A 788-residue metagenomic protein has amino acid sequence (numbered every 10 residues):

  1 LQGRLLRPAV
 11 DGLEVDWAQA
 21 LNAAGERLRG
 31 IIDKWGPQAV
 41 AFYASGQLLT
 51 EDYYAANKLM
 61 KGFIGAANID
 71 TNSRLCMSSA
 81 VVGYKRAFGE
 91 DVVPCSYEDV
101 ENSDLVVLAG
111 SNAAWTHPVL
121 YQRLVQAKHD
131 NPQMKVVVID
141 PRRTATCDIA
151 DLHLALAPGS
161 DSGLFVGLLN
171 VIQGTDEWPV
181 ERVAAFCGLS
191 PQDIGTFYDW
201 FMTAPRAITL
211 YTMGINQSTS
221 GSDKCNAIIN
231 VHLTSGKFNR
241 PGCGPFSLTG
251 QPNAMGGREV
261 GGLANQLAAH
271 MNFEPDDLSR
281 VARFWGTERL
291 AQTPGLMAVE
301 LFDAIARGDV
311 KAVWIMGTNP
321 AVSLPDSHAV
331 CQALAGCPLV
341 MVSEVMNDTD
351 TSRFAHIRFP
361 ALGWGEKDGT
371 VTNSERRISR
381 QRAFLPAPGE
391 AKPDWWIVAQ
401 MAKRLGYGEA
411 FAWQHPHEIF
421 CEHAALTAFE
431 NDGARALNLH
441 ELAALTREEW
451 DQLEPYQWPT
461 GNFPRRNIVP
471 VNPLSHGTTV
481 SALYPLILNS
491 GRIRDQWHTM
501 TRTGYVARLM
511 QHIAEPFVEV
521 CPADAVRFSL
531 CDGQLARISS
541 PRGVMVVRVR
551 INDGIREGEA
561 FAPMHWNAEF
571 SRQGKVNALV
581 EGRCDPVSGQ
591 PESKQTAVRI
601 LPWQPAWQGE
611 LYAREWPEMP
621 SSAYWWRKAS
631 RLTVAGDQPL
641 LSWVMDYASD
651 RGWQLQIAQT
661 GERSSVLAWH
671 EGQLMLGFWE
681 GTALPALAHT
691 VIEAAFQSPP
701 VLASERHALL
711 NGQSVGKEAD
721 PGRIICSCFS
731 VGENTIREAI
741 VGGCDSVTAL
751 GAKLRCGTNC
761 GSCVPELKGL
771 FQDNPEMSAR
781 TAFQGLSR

Functional and structural regions predicted by a protein language model:
L1-V171, F284-A291, L296, E300 (+7 more regions): N-terminal export/assembly segments and adjacent metallocofactor-ligating motifs of anaerobic energy-metabolism
R142-A145, V345-R382: Flexible glycine/proline-rich, aromatic-decorated loop/lid segments
M202-L301, L405, E409, E449 (+2 more regions): A glycine-rich, hydrophobic/aromatic-adjacent loop/helix-cap motif
R258, L263, E418-R508: Long, low-complexity segments enriched in small/aliphatic residues
P388, D394-A443, E448, V506-V518 (+2 more regions): Long, contiguous, secondary-structure-rich segments that constitute the structural scaffold of globular domains
S630-H707: C-terminal catalytic lobe of FAD-dependent flavoproteins
G712-R723, V741-N759: Immediate flanking context of iron-sulfur cluster ligation sites
G722-N734, A752-F771: Local cysteine-cluster metal-coordination motifs and their immediate loop/turn environment, predominantly Fe-S cluster
